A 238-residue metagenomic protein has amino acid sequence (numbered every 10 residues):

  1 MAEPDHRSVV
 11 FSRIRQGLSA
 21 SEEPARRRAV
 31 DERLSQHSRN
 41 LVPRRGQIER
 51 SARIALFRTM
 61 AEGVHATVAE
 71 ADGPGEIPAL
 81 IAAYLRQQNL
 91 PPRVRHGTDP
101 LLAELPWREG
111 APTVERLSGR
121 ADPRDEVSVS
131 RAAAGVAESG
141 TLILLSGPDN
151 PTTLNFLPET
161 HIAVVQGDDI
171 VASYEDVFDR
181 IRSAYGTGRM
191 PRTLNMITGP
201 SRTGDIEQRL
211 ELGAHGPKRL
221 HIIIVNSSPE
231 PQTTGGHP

Functional and structural regions predicted by a protein language model:
M1-P238: The feature marks the mature, well-folded catalytic cores of soluble enzymes
